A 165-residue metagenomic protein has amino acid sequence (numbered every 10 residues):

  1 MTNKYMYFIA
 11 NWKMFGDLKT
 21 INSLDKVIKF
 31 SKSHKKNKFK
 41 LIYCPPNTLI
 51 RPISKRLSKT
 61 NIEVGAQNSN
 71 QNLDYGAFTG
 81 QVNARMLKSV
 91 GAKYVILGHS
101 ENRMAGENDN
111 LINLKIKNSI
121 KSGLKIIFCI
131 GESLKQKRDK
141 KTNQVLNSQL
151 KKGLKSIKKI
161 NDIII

Functional and structural regions predicted by a protein language model:
M1-I165: Active-site loop-to-helix "anion-binding N-cap" substructures in soluble metabolic enzymes
